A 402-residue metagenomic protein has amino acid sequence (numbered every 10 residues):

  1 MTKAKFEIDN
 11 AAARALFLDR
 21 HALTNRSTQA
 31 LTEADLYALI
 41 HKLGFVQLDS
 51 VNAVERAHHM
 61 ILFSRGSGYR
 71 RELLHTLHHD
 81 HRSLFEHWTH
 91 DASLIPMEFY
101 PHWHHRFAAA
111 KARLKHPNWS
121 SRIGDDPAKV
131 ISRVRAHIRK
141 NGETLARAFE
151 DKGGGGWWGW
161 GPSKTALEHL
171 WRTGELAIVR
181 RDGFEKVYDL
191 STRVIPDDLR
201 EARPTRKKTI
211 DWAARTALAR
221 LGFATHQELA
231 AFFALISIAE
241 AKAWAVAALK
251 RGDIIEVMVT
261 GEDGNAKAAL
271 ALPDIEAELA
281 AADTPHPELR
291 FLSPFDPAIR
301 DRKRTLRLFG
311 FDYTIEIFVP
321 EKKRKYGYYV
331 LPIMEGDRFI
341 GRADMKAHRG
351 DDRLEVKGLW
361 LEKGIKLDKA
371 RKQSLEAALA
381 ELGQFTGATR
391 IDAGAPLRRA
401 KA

Functional and structural regions predicted by a protein language model:
M1-A402: Long, charged, low-complexity, helical-prone intrinsically disordered regions
